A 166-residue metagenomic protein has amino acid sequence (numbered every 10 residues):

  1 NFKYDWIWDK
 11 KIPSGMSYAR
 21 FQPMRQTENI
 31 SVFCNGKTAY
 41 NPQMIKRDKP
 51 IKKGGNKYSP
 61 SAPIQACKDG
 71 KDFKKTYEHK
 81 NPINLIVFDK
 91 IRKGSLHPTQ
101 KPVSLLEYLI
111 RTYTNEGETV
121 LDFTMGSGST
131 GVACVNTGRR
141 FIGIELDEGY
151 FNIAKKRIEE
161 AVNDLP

Functional and structural regions predicted by a protein language model:
N1-I144, E148-I153: Core catalytic lobe of class I
K155-P166: Short, conserved SAM-binding/catalytic segment of Class I S-adenosyl-L-methionine-dependent methyltransferases
